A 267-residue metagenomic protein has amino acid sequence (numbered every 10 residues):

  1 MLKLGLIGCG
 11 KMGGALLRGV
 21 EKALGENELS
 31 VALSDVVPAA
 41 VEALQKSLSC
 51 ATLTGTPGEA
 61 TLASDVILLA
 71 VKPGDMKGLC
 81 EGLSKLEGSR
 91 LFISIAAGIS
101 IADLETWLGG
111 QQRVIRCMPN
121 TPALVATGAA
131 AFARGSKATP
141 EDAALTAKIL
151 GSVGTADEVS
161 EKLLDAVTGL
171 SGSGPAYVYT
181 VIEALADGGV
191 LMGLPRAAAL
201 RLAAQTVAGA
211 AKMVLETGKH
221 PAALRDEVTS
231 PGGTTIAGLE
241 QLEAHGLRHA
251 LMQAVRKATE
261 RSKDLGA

Functional and structural regions predicted by a protein language model:
M1-L62, T127-G128, V190-L191: NAD(P)+-binding Rossmann beta1-loop-alpha1 motif at the extreme N-terminus of oxidoreductases
V31, V41, A60, P195-L202 (+2 more regions): Small-residue helix-packing motif on alpha-helices
P38-A39, S47-L48, P57-F132: Rossmann-like NAD(P)(H) cofactor-binding subdomain of soluble oxidoreductases
D103-R113, A129-A166, Y179-E216, R261: Internal alpha-helical scaffold of NAD(P)-dependent oxidoreductase catalytic cores
I115, L164-G169, P221-D226: Short pre-catalytic strand/loop immediately N-terminal to key active-site residues, enriched for Gly-Thr
T168-A176, A197, R225: A short glycine-threonine-serine/GTX helix/turn-capping micro-motif
A204-A267: NAD(P)-dependent Rossmann-like dehydrogenase/reductase catalytic/cofactor-binding core
